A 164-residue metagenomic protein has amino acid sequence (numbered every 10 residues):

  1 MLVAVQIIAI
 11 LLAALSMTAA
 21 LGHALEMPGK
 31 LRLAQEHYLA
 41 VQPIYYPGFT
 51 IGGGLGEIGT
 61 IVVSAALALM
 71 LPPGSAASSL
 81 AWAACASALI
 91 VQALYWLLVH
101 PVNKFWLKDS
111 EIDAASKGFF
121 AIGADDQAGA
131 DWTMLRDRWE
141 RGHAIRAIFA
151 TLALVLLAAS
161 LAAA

Functional and structural regions predicted by a protein language model:
M1-A4, Q42-G52, P73-L80, A128 (+1 more regions): Membrane-interfacial loop-to-transmembrane-helix junctions in polytopic alpha-helical membrane proteins
L2-A14, A66-Q92: Interfacial segments of alpha-helical transmembrane regions
L12-L21, A88-K104: Hydrophobic alpha-helical membrane-embedded segments
A13-V63, L107-R136: Interfacial loop at the N-terminal end of multi-pass membrane proteins
G54-L67, R146-V155: Core segments of transmembrane alpha-helices that mediate helix-helix packing or line hydrophobic substrate/ligand
M70-C85, Y95, P101-V102, L107-E111 (+1 more regions): Portal/gating segments that form or line small-molecule/metal binding sites
A158-A164: Juxtamembrane boundary at the C-terminal end of a transmembrane helix
